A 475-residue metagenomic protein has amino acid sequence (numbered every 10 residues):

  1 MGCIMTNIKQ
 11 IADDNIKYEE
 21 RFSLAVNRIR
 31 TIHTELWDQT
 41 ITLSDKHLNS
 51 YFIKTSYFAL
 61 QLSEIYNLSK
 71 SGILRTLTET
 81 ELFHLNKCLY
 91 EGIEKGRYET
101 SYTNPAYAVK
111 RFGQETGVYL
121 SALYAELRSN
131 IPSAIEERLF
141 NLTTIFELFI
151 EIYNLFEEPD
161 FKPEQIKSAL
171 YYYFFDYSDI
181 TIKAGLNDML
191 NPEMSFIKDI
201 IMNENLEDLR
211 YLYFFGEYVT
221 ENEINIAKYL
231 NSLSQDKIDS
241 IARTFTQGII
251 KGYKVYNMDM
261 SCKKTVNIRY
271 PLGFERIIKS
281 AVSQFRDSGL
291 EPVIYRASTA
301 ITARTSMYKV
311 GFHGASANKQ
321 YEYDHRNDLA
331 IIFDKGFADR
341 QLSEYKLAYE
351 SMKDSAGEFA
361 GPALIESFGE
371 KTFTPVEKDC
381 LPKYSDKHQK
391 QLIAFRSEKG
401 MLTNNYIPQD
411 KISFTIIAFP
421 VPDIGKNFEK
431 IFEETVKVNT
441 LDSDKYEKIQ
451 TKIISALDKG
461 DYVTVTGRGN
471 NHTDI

Functional and structural regions predicted by a protein language model:
G2-I475: Active-site bordering "gate/hinge" segments that shape substrate access to catalytic or cofactor-binding pockets
